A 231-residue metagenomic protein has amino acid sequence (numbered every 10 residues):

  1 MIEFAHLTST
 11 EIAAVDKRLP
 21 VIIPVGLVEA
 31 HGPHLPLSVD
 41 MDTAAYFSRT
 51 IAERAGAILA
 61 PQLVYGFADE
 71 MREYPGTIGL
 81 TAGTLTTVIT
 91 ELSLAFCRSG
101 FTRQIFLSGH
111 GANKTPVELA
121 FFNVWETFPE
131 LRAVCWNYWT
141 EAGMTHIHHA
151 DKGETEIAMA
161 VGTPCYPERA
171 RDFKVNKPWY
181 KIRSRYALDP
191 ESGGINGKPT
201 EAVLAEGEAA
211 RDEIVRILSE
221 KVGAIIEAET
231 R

Functional and structural regions predicted by a protein language model:
M1-R103, G111-R231: Extended, histidine- and acidic-residue-enriched regions that form the cofactor-binding/catalytic faces
F106: Conserved SAM-binding loop
